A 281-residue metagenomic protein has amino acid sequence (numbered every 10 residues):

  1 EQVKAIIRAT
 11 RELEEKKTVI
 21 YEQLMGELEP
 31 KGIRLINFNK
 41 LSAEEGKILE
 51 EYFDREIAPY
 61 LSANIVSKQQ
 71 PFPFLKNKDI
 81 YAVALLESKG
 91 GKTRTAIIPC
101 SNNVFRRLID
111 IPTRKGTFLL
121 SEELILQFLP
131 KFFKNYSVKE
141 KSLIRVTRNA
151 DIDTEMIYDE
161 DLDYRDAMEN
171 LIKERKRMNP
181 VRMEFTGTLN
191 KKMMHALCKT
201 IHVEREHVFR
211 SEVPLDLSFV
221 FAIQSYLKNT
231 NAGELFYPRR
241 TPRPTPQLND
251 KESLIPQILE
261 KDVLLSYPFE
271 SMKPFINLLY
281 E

Functional and structural regions predicted by a protein language model:
E1-E281: N-terminal localization/anchoring segments of enzymes in phospholipid and broader phosphate metabolism
